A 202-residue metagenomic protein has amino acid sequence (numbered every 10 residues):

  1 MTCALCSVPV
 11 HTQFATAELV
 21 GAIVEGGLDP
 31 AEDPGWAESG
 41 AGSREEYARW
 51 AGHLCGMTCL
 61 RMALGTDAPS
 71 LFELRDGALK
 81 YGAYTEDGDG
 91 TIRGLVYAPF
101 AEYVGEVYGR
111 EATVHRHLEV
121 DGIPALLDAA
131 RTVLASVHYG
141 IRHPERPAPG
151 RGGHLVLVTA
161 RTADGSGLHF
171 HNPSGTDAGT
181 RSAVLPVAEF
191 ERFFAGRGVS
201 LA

Functional and structural regions predicted by a protein language model:
M1-T91: Active-site-adjacent structural segments surrounding the nucleophilic cysteine of cysteine proteases and isopeptidases
H11-T12, P34-A37, A48, P149-G150 (+1 more regions): Noncatalytic regulatory segments and standalone regulatory/sensor domains
G56-M57, R93-A101, R151, A183 (+1 more regions): A structural signal for well-ordered alpha-helical scaffolds and beta->alpha junctions
L74-G77, F100, I123, F190: Hydrophobic/aromatic residues in well-formed alpha-helices
Y84-R116: Mid-length scaffold segments of soluble, non-membrane domains
H115-H169, L201: Active-site-adjacent substructure of cysteine-protease-like catalytic cores
